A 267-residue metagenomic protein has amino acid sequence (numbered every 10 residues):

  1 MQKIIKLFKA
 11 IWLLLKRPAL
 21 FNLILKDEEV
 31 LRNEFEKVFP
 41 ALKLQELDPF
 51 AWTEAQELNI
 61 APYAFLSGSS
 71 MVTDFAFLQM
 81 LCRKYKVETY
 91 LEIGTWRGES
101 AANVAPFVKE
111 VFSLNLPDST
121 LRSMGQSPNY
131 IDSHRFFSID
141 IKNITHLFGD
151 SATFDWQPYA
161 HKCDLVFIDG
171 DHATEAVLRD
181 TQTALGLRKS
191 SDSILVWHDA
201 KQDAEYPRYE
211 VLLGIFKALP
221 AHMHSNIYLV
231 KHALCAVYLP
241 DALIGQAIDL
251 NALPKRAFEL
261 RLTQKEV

Functional and structural regions predicted by a protein language model:
M1-P62, G245-V267: Membrane-proximal basic amphipathic "stem/tether" segments
Q45-Y85: Class I SAM-dependent methyltransferase Rossmann-like catalytic core, especially the SAM/SAH-binding loop
Y63-A64, F75-V267: S-adenosylmethionine/decaboxylated-SAM
